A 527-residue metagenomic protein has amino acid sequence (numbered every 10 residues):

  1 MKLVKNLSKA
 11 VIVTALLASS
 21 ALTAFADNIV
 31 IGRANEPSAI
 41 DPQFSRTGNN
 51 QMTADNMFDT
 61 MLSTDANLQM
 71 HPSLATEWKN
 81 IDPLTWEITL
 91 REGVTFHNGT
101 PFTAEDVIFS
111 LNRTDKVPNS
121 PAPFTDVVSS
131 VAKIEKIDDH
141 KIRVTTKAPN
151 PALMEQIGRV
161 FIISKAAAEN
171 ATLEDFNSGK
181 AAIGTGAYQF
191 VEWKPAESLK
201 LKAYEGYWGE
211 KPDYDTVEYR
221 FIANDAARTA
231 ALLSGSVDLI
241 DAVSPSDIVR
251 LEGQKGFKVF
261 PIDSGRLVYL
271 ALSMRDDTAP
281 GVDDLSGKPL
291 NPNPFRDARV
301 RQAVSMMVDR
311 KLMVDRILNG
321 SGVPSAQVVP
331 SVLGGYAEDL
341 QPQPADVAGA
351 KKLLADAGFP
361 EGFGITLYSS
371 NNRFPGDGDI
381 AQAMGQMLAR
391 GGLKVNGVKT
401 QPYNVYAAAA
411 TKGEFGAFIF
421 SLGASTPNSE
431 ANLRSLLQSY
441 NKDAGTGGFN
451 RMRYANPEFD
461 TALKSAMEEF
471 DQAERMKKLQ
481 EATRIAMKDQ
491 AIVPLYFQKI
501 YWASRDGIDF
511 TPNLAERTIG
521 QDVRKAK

Functional and structural regions predicted by a protein language model:
K2-V11: Bacterial N-terminal signal peptides that target proteins for export
L3-V4, S63-A66, K79, L84 (+5 more regions): Extracytoplasmic/periplasmic ligand-capture domains
A21-A26: Sec/Tat signal peptide C-region and signal peptidase I cleavage site
G32-D82, N112, K116-N119, A181-T185: N-terminal lobe/hinge region of extracytoplasmic solute-binding protein
K79, P123-E169: Surface-exposed binding/hinge segments that line and control ligand-binding clefts or catalytic entry sites
T89-V94, T146-A148: A structural micro-motif recognizing beta-strand termini and the immediately following turn/loop segments
G320-L340, Y501-R505: Mature extracytoplasmic/periplasmic domains
W502-K527: Long beta-strand-rich cores associated with HINT superfamily self-processing modules
